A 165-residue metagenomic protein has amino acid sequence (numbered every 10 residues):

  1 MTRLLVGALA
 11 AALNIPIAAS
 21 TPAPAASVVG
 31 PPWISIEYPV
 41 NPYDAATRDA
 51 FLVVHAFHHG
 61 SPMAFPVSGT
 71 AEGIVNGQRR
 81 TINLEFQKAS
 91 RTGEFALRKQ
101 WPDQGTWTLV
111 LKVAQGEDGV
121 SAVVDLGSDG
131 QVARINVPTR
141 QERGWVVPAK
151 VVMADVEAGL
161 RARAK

Functional and structural regions predicted by a protein language model:
M1-L4: Positively charged n-region of N-terminal signal peptides that target proteins for export
V6-A18: Bacterial N-terminal signal peptides
S20-K165: N-terminal soluble domains immediately following signal/targeting peptides that reside in extracytoplasmic
